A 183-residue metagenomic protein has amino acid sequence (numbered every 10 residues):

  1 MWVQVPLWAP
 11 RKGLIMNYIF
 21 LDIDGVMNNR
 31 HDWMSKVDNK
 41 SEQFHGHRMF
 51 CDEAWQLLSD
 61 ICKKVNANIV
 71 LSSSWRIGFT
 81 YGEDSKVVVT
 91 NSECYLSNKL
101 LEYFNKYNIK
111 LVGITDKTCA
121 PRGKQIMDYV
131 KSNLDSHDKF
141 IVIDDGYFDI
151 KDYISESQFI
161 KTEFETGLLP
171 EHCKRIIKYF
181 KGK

Functional and structural regions predicted by a protein language model:
M1-V5: Short, positively charged low-complexity motifs
M16-K183: Catalytic phosphate/metal-binding cores of nucleic-acid and nucleotide-processing enzymes, i.e., regions that mediate
